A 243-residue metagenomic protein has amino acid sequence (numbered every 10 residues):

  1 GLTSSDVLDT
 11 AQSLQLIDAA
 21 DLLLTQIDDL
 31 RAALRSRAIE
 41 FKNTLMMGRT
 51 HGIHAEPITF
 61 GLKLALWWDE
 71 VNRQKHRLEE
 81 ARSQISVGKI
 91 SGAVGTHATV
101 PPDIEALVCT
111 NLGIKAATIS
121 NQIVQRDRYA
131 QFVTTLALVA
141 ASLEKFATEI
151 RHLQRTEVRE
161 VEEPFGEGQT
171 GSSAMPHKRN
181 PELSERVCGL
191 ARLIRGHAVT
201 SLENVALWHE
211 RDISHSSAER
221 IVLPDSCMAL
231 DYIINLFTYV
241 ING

Functional and structural regions predicted by a protein language model:
G1-S91, H97, P101-L107, A116 (+2 more regions): A helix-coil-helix interface module used to build multimeric assemblies and to scaffold catalytic/cofactor sites
L16, I53, P57, F132 (+2 more regions): A short, mixed-charge helix-start or loop-turn motif at secondary-structure junctions
A19, L23-L30, F60-W67, Q74 (+8 more regions): Amphipathic alpha-helix face/heptad-repeat signature
A32-I39, N43-M46, R73-S83, E144 (+4 more regions): Charged/polar positions within long, soluble alpha-helices
S86, F165-G171, A206-S214: Short acidic (Asp/Glu) and glycine-rich catalytic loops that position anionic groups and cofactors
T99-A198: Acidic, glycine-rich loop-and-beta core segments that form the ion-binding/anion-interacting portion of active sites
V158, M175-G243: Glycine-rich cofactor/substrate-binding loops
